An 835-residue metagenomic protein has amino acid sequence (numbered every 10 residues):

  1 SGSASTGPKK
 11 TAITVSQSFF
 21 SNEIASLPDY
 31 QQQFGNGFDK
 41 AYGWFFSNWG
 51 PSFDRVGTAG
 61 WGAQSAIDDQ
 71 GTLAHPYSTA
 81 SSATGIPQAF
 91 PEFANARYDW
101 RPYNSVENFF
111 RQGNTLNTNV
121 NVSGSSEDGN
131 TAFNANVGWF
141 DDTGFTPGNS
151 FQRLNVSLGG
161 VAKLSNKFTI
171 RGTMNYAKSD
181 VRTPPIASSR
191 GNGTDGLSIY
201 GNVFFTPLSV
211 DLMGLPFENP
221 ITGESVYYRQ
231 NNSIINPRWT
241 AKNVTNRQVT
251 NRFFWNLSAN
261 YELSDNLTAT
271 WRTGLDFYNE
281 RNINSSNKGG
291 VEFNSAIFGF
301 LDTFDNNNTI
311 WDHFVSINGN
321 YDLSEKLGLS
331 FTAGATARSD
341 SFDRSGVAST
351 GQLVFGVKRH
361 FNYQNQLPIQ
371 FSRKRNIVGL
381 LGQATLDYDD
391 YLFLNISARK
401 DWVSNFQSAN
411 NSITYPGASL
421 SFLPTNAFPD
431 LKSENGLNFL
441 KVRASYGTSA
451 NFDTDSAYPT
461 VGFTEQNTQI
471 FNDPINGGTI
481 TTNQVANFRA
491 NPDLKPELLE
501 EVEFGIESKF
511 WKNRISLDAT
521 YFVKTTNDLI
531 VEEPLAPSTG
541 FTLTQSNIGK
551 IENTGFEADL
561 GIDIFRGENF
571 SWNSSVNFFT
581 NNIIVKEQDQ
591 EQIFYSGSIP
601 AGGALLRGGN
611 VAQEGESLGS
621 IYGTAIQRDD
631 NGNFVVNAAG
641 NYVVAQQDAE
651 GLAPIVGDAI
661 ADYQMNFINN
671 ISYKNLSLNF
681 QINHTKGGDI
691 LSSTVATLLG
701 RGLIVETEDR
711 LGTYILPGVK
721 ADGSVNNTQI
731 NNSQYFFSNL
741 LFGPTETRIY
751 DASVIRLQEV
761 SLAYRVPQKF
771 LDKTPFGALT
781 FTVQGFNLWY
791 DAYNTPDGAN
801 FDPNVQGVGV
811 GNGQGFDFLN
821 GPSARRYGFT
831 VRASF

Functional and structural regions predicted by a protein language model:
S5-P147, P185-S188, L215-R229, N236-N246 (+2 more regions): Residues embedded in well-ordered regular secondary structure
T11-N95, Y458, S546, D563-A659 (+3 more regions): Conserved small-residue
D29-Q32, S286-K288, V347-T350, E591-Q592 (+3 more regions): Short Gly/aromatic-enriched secondary-structure transition segments
A94, F293, V403, T685-T780 (+2 more regions): Extracytoplasmic gating/loop element in the C-terminal half of outer-membrane beta-barrel translocons and assembly
D141, F277, Y642-V644, T685-G687: Short, surface-exposed beta-strand-loop junctions and turns on beta-sheet-rich folds
R153, G159-F168, T173-K178, A187 (+4 more regions): Extracellular/periplasmic, surface-exposed regions of secreted and cell-surface proteins
D658-S693: Glycine-rich, aromatic-lined ligand/substrate-binding cores of catalytic and carbohydrate-binding domains
